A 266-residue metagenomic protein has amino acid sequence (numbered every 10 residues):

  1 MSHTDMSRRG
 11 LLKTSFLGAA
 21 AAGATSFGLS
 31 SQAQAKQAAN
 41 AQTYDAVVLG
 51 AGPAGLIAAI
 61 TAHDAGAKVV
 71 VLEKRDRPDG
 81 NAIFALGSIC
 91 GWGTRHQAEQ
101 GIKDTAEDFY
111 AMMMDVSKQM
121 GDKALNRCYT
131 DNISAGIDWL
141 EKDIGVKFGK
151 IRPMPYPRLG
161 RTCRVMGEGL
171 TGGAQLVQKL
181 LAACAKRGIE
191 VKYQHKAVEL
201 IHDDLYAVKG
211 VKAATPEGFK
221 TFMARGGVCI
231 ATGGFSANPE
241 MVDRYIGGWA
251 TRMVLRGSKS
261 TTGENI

Functional and structural regions predicted by a protein language model:
S2-A19: N-terminal secretory signal peptides and thylakoid transit peptides that target proteins across membranes
N40-G52: Beta1/beta-strand and adjacent pyrophosphate-binding region of the FAD-binding site in flavoprotein oxidoreductases
G55: N-terminal Rossmann-fold NAD(P) dinucleotide-binding loop
D64-A82: Glycine-rich FAD pyrophosphate-binding loop
D76-Q100: Conserved N-terminal glycine-rich FAD pyrophosphate-binding loop of Rossmann-like flavoproteins
G91-C128: Glycine-rich active-site loop/strand segments that organize a redox cofactor
Y129-K220, R225, P239-M241: Conserved redox-cofactor binding core of oxidoreductases
R225-I266: Glycine-rich loop(s) and the adjacent beta-strand/alpha-helix scaffold that form part
